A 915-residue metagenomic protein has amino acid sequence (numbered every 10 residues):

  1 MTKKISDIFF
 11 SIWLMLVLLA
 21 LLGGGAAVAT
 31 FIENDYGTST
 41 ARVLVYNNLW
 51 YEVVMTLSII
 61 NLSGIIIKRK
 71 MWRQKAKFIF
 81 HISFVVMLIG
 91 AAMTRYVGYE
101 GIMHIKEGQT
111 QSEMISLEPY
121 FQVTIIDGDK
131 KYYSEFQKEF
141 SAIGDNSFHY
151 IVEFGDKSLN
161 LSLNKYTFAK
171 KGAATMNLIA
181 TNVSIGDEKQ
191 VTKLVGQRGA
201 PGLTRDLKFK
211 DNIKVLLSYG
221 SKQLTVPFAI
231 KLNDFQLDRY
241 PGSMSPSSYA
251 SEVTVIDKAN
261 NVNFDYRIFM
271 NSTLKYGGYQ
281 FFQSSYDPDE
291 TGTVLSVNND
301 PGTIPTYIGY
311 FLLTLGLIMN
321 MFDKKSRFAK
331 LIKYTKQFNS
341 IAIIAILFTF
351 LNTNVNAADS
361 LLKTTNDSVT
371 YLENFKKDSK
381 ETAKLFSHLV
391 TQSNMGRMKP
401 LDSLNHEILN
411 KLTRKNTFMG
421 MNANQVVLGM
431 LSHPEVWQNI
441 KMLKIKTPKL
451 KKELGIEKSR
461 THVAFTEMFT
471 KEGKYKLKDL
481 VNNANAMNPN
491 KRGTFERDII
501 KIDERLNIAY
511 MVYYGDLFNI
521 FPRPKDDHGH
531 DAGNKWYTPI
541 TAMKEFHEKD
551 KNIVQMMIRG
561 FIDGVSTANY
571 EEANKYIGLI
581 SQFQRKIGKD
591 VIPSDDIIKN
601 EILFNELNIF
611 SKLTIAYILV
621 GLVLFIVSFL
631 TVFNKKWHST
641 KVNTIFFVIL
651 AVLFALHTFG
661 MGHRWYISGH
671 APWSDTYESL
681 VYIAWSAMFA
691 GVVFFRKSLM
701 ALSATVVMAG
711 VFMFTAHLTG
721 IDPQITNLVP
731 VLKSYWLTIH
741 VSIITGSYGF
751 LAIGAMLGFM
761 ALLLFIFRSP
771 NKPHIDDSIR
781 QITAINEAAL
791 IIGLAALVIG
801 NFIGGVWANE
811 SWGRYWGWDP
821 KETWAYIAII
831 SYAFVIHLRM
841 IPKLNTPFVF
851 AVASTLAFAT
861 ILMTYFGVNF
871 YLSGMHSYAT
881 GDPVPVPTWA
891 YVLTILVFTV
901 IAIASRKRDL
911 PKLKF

Functional and structural regions predicted by a protein language model:
M1-I8, S39-T40, K599-L603, I775-I782: Cytosolic juxtamembrane amphipathic/interface segments immediately preceding and feeding into a transmembrane helix
M1-K3, L331-I344, K635-N643, R768-I785 (+1 more regions): Membrane-interfacial, low-structure loops and terminal tails that flank and connect transmembrane helices in multi-pass
D7-G37, A41-K70, K75-G90, G515-E548 (+1 more regions): Juxtamembrane regulatory segments of integral membrane proteins
I12-F31, L49-I65, I79-M93, F282 (+17 more regions): Hydrophobic cores of alpha-helical transmembrane segments in multi-pass integral membrane proteins
V43-F121, G128, V294-A342: Internal alpha-helical transmembrane segments
I102-D300, A358-N605: Soluble non-transmembrane domains of integral membrane proteins
F348-N356: C-terminal segment of classical bacterial N-terminal signal peptides
